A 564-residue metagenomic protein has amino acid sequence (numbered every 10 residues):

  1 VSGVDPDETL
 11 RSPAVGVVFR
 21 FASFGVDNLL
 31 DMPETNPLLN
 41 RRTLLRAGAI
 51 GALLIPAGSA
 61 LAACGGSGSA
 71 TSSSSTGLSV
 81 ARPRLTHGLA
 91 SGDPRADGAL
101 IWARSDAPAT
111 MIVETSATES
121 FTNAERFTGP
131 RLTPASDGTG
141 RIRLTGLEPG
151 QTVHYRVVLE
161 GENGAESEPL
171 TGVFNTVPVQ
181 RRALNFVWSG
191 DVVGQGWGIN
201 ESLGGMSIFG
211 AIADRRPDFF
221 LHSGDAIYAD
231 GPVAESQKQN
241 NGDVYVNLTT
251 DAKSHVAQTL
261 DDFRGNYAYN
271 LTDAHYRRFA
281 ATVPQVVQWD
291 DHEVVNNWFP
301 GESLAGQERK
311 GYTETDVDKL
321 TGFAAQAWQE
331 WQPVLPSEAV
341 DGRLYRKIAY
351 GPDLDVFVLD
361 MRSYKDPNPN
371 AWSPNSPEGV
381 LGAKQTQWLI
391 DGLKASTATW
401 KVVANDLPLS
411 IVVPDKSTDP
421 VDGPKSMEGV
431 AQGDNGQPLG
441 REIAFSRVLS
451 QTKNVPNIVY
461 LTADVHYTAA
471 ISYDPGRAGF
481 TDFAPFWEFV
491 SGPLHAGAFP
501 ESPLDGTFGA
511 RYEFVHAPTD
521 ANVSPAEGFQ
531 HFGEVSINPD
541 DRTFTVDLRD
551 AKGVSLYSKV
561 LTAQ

Functional and structural regions predicted by a protein language model:
V1-L39, T43, I50-G58: N-terminal secretory signal peptides
P37-L38, L54-A57, S74-Q564: Metal-dependent phosphoester/phosphodiester hydrolase catalytic core
S67, T71-S75: Short, low-complexity disordered leader/linker segments with a strong preference for bacterial N-terminal type II
